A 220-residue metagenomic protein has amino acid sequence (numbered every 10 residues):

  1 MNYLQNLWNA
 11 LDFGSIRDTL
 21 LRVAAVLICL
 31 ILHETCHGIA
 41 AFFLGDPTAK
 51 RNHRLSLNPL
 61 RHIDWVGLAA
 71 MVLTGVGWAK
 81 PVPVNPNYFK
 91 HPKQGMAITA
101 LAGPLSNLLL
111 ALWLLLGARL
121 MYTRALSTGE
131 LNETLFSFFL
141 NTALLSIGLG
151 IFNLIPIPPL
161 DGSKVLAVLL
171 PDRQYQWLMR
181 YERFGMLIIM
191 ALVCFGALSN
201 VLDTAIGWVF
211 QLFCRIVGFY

Functional and structural regions predicted by a protein language model:
M1-Y220: Hydrophobic transmembrane alpha-helices and their immediate loop junctions in multi-pass integral membrane proteins
